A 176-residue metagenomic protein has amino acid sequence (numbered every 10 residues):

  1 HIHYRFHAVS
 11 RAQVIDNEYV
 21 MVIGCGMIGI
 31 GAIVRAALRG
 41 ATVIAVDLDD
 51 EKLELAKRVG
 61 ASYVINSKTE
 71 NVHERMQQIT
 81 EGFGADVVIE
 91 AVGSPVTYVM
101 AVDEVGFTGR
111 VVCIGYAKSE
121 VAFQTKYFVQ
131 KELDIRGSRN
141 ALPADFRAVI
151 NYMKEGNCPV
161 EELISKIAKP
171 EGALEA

Functional and structural regions predicted by a protein language model:
H1-E70, E74: Mid-domain Rossmann-like dinucleotide-binding core that forms the NAD(H)/NADP(H) cofactor-binding site
G31, V99-D103, P143-A176: C-terminal hydrophobic helical "lid"/dimerization subdomain of Rossmann-like NAD(P)H-dependent oxidoreductases
D49, A117, A141: Residues in the short beta-alpha loop(s) of Rossmann-like NAD(P)-binding domains
A61, G84-A85, V160: Local beta-strand N-terminus motif with an aromatic residue
I79-V87: A glycine-rich helix->loop->beta "capping" turn within Rossmann-like NAD(P)(H)-dependent oxidoreductase domains
I89-A91: Short, well-ordered coil/turn residues at beta-beta hairpins and beta-strand->alpha-helix junctions within
V105-F107: Helix-to-beta-strand junctions that scaffold the AdoMet/dcAdoMet cofactor pocket in Class I SAM-dependent enzymes
R110-V112, F123-L163: Rossmann-fold dehydrogenase core element
